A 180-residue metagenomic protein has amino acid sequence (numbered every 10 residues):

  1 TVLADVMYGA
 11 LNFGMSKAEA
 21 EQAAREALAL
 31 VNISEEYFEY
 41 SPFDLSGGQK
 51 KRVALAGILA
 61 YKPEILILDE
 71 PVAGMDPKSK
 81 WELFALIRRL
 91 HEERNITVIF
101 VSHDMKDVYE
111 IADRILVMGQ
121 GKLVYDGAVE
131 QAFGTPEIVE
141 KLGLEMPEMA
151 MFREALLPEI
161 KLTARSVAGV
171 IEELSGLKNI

Functional and structural regions predicted by a protein language model:
E19-E36: Conserved ABC ATPase "signature" region
S41-L45, Q49: Conserved ABC ATPase signature
K62: Conserved catalytic motifs of ABC-family nucleotide-binding domains
L66-D69: Catalytic Walker B motif of ABC-type/P-loop ATPase nucleotide-binding domains
S102-H103: H-loop/switch region of ABC-family ATPase nucleotide-binding domains
V108-E110: A short, surface-exposed alpha-helical micro-motif characterized by mixed small hydrophobic and charged/polar residues
